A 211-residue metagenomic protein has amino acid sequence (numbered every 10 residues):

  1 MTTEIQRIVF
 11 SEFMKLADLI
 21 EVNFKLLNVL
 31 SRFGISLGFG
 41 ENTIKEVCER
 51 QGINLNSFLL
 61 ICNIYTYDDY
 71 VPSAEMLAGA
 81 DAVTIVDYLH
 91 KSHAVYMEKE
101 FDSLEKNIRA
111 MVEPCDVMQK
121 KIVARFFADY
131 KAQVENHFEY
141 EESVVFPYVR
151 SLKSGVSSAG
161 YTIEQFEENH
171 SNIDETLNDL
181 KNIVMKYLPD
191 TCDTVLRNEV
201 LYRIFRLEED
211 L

Functional and structural regions predicted by a protein language model:
M1-L211: Small-residue-biased structural context
